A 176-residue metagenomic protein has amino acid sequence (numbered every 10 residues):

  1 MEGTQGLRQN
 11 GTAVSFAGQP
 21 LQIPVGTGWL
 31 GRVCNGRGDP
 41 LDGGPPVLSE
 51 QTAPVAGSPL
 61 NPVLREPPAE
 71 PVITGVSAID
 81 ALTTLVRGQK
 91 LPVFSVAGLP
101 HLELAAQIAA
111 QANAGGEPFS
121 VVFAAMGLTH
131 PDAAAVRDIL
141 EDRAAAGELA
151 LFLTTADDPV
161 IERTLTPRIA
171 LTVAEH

Functional and structural regions predicted by a protein language model:
M1-R32, R37-L41: N-terminal accessory targeting/assembly segments
E2-G3, G18, N35-R37, G57-P59 (+4 more regions): Flexible glycine-/small-residue-rich
L7-Q9, A17-P20, C34-N35, T52-P54 (+4 more regions): Short, low-complexity, polar/charged sequence segments that are solvent-exposed and flexible
N10, G18-Q19, F94, L99 (+2 more regions): Metallocofactor- and cofactor-centric catalytic cores in central/energy metabolism, strongly enriched
T12-V14, L21, G28, L41-K90 (+3 more regions): P-loop NTPase nucleotide-binding/switch module
C34-R37, P45-L48, A124, A135: Non-catalytic accessory segments flanking P-loop/AAA+ NTPase cores
S77, L82-L91, G98-E103, A112-H176: Switch/coupling sub-region of P-loop NTPases
